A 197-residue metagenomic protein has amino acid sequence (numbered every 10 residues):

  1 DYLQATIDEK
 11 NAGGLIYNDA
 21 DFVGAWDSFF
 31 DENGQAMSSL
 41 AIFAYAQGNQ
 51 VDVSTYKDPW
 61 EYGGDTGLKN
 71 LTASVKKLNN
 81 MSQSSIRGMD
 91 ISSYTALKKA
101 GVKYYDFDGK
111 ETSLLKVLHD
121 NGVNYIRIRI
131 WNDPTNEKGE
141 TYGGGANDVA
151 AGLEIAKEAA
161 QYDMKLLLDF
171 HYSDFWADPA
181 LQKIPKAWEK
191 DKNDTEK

Functional and structural regions predicted by a protein language model:
D1: Extracellular glycoside hydrolase catalytic/binding regions
A5-L78: Aromatic-rich peripheral "rim/lid" segments of glycoside hydrolase catalytic domains that contact and position glycan
G13-Y17, S85-I91, I126-I128, L166-F170: Hydrophobic faces of well-ordered beta-strands that scaffold small-molecule active sites in alpha/beta enzyme cores
N18-F22, I91-Y94, W131-D133, H171-F175: Active-site beta-loop-alpha junctions enriched in small/polar residues
V23, L68, K98, V102-G109 (+2 more regions): Acidic-and-aromatic substrate-binding clefts and catalytic sites of carbohydrate-active enzymes
A36, L40, E111, V149-G152: Amphipathic alpha-helical segments in well-structured domains
T55-V123: N-terminal carbohydrate-binding accessory modules
K116-K197: Substrate-binding cleft and catalytic face of glycoside hydrolase catalytic domains, especially the flexible beta-alpha
